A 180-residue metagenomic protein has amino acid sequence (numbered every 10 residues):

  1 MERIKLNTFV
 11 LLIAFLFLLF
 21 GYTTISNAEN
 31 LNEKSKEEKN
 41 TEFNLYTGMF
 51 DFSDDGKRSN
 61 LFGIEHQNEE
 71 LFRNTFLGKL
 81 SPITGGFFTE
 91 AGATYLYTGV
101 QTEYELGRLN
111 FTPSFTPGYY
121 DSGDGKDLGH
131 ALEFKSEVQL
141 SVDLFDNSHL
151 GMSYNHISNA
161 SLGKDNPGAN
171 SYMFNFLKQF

Functional and structural regions predicted by a protein language model:
M1-E38: Cleavable N-terminal export/targeting peptides
S26-N40, D54-D55, E70-L80, E105-F111 (+1 more regions): Short loop/turn motifs that connect adjacent beta-strands in outer-membrane beta-barrel proteins
E42-D51, L77-T89, T112-Y119, S153-S158: Transmembrane beta-strand segments that form the barrel wall of outer-membrane beta-barrel proteins
F50-N60, G86-Y97, D124-A131, S161-A169: Solvent-exposed loop/turn segments connecting transmembrane beta-strands in outer-membrane beta-barrel proteins
R58-I64, V142, P167-F180: Outer-membrane beta-barrel "beta-signal"
I64, V100, F111, V138-L140 (+2 more regions): Membrane-embedded beta-strands that build the outer-membrane beta-barrel scaffold
H66-E70, T102-Y104, V142, H156 (+1 more regions): Residue-level signature of outer-membrane beta-barrel architecture
A91-F115: Helix-adjacent hinge/juxtasegments
